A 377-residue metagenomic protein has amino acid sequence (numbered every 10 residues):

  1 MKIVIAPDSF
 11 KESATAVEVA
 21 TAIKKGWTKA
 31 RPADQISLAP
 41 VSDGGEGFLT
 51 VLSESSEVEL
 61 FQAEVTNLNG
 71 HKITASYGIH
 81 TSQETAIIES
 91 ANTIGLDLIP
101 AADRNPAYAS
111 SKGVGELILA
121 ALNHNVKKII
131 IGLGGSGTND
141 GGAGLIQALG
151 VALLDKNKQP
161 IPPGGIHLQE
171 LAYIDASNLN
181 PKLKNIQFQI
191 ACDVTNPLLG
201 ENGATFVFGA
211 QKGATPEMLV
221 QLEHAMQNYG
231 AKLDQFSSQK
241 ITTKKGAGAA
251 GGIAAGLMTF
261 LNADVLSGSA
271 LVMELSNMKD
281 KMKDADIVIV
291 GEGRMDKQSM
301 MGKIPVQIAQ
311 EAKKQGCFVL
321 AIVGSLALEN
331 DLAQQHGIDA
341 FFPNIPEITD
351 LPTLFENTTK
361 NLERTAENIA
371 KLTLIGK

Functional and structural regions predicted by a protein language model:
K2-L133, G137-K377: N-terminal loops that bind phosphate or other acidic moieties and the adjacent beta-alpha structural core
